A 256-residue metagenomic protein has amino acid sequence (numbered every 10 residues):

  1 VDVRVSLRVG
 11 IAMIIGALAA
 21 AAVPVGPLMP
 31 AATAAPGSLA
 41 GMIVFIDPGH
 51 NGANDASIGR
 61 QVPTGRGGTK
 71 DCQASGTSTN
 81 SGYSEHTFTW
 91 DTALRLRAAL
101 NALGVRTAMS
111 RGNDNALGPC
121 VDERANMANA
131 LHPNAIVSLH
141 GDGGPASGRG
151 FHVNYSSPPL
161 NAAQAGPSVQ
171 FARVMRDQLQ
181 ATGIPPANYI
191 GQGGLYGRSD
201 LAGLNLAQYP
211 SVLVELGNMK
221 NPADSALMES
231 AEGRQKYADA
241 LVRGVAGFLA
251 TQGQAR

Functional and structural regions predicted by a protein language model:
V1-A17: N-terminal export and membrane-targeting signals
R4-R8, A22, G26-P27, A35-S38 (+1 more regions): Active-site-proximal helix/loop segments of hydrolytic enzymes
I11-I15, M29, I43-I46, I58 (+3 more regions): Weak global preference for isoleucine
A17-A21, A31-A32: Cleavable N-terminal signal peptides
I43, P48-T92: Active-site-proximal loop motif in hydrolases
